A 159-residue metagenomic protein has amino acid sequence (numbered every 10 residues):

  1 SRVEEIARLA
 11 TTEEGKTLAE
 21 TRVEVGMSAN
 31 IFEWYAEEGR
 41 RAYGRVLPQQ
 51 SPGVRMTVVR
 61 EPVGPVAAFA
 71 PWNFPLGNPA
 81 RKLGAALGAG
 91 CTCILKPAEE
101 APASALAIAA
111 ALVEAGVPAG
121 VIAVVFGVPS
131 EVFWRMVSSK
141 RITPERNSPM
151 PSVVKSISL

Functional and structural regions predicted by a protein language model:
S1-V54: N-terminal Rossmann-like NAD(P)+-binding subdomain of aldehyde/semialdehyde dehydrogenases
T12, E20, G26, A85-A86 (+3 more regions): General helical structural elements
E38-R41, N78-A80, V154: A generic structural signal for solvent-exposed, polar alpha-helical segments
G44-R146: Rossmann-like NAD(P) dinucleotide-binding subdomain of oxidoreductase/dehydrogenase enzymes
V137, P144, P149-V154, L159: Short amphipathic, helix-prone segments within low-complexity/disordered or flexible regions
